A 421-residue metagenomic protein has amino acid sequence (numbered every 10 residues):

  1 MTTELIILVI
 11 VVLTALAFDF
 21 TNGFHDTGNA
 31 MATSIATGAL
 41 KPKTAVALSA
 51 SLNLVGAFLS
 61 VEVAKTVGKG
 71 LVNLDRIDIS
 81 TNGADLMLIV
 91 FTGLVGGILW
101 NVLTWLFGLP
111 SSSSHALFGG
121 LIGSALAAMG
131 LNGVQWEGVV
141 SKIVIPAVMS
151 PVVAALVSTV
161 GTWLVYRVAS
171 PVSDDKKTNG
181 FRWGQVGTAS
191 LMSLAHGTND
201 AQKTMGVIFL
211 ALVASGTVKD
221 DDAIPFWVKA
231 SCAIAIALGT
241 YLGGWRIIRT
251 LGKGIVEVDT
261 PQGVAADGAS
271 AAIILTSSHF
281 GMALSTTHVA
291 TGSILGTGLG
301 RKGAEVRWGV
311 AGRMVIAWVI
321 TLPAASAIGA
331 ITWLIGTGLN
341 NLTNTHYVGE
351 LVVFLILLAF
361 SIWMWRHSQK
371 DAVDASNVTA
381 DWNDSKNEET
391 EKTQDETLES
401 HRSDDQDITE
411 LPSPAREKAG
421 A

Functional and structural regions predicted by a protein language model:
M1-A421: Multi-pass alpha-helical transmembrane bundle typical of ion/small-solute transporters and intramembrane aspartyl
